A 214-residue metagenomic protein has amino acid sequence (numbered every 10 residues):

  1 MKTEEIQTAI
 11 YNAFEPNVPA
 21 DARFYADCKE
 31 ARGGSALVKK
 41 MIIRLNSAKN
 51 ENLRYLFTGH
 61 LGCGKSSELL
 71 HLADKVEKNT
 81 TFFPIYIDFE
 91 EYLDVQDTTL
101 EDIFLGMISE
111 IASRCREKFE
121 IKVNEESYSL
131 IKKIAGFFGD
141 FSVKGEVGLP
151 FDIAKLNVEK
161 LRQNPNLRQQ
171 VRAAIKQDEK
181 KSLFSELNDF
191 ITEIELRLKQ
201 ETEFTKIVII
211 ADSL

Functional and structural regions predicted by a protein language model:
M1-Y55, K78: A short, basic N-terminal segment
E51-I207: P-loop NTPase nucleotide-binding core
D212-L214: Walker B catalytic acidic pair
